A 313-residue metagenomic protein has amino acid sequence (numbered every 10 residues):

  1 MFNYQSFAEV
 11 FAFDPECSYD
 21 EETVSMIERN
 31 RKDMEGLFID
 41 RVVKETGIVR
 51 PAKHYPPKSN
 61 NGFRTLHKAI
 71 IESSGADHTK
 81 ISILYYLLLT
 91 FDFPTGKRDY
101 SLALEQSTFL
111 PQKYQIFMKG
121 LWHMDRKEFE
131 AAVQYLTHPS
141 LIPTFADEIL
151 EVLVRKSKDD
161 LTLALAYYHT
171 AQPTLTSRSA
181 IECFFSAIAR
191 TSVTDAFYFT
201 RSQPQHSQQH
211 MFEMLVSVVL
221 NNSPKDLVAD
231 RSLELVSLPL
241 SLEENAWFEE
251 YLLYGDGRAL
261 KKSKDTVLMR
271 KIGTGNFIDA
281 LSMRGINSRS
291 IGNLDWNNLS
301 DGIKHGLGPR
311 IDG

Functional and structural regions predicted by a protein language model:
M1-G313: Extended alpha-helical solenoid/arm regions of large eukaryotic scaffolding proteins
